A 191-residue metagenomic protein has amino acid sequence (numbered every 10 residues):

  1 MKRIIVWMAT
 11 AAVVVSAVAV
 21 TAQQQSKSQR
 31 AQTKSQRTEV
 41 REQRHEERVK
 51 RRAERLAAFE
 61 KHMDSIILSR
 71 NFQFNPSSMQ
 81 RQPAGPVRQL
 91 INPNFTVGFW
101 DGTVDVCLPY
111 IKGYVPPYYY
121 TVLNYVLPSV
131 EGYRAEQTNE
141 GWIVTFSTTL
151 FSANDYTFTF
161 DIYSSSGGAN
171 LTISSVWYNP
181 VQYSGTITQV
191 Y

Functional and structural regions predicted by a protein language model:
M1-R30: Bacterial Sec-dependent N-terminal signal peptides
A19-I66: Sec-dependent signal peptide cleavage junction
K27-R30, G132-Y191: Helix-rich interaction surfaces within compact, conserved domain-sized segments that mediate assembly or partner
A58-E60, S77-P93: N-terminal post-signal-peptidase region of extra-cytosolic proteins
I66-Q80: A short, Trp-centered hydrophobic/proline-enriched beta-strand micro-motif
R70-F72, V97, G102-V104, G167-L171 (+1 more regions): One face of beta-strands
P86-G141: Mid-length scaffold segments of soluble, non-membrane domains
